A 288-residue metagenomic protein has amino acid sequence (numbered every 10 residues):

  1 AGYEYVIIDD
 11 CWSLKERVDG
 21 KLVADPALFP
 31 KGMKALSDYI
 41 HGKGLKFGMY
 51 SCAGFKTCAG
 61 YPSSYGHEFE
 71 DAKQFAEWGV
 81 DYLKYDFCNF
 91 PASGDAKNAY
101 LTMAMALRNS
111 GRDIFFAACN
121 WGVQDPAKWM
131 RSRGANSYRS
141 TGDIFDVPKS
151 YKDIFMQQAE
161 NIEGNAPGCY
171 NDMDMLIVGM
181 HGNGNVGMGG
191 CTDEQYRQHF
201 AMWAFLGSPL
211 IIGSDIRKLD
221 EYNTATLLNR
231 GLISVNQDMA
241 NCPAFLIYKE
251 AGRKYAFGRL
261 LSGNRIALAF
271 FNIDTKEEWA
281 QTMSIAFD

Functional and structural regions predicted by a protein language model:
A1-A92: Aromatic-lined carbohydrate-binding/catalytic grooves of carbohydrate-active enzymes
S13-E16, F55-C58, P91-S93, V123-P126 (+4 more regions): Flexible loop/turn segments at secondary-structure boundaries
M33, S37, A72, K97-Y100 (+2 more regions): Extracytoplasmic/secreted envelope proteins and their assembly/folding machinery, especially bacterial periplasmic
H41-L45, A76-E77, M105-R112, G207-L210: Sec-exported extracytoplasmic/periplasmic mature domains
H67-E70, N98, R108-D215, L260: Glycan-recognition surfaces
W78-S110, I114-F115, G122: Internal, well-ordered domain-core segments that constitute the primary functional module of diverse proteins
R197, W203-L206, I211-G213, K249-D288: Carbohydrate-binding surface patches
Q198-Y248: Catalytic cores of secreted or luminal carbohydrate-active enzymes
